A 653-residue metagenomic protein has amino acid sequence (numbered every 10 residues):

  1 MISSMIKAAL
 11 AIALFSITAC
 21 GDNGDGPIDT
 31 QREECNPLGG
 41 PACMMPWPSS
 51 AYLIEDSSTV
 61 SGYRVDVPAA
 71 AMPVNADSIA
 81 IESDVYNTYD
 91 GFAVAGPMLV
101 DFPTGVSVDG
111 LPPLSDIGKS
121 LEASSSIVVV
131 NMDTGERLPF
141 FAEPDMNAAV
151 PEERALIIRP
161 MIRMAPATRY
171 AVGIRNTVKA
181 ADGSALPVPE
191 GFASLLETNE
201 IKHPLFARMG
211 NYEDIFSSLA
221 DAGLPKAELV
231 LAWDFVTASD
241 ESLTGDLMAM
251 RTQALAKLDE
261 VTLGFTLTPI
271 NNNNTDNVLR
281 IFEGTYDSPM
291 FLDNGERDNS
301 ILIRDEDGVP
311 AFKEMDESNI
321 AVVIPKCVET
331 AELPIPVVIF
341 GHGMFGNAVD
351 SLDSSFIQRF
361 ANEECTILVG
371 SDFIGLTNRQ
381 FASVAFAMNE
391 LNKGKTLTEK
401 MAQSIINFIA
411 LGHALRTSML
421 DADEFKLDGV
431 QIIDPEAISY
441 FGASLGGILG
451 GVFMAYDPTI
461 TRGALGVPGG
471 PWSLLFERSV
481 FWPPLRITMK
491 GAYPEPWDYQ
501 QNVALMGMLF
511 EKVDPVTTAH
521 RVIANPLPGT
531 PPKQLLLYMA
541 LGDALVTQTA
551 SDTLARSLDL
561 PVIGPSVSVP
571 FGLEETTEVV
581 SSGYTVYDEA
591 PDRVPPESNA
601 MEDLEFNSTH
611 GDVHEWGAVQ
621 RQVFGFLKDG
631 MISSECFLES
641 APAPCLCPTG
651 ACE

Functional and structural regions predicted by a protein language model:
M1-A9: Bacterial N-terminal signal peptides that target proteins for export
S16-A19: C-terminal motif of bacterial Sec signal peptides marking the signal peptidase cleavage site
G21-G24: Bacterial signal peptide processing site
G26-P289, D293-R297: Acidic, low-complexity Ser/Thr/Gly/Pro-rich repeat segments typical of extracellular/periplasmic and surface-exposed
N294-E317, E329-G429: Cap/lid segment of the alpha/beta-hydrolase catalytic domain
L333-V337, E364-I367, P435-A437, P458-R462 (+1 more regions): Loop/turn elements at helix/coil->beta-strand transitions in domains of secreted/extracellular proteins
K400-Q403, T461-E653: C-terminal subdomain of alpha/beta-hydrolase-fold enzymes, centered on the catalytic histidine and its supporting
A414, L420-E477: Primarily recognizes the serine-hydrolase "nucleophile elbow" in alpha/beta-hydrolase and SGNH/GDSL folds
